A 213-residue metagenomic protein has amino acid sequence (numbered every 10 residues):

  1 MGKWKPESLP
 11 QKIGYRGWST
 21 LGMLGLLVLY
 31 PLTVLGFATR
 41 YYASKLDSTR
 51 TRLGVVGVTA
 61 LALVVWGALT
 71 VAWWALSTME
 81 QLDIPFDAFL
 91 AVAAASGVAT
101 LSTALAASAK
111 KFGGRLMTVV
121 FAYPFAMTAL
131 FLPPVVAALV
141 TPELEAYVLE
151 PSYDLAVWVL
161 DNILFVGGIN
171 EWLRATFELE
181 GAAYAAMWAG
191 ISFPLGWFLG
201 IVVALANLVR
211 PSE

Functional and structural regions predicted by a protein language model:
M1-T100: Transmembrane alpha-helical insertion/packing segments
R16-T20, L24, D87-F89, T141 (+3 more regions): Extracellular/lumenal glycan-associated context and N-glycosylation machinery
Y30-S44, A182-S212: Transmembrane alpha-helical segments in integral membrane proteins
T59-G67, T128, A189-W197: Alpha-helical transmembrane spans of integral membrane proteins, capturing the lipid-embedded, hydrophobic core of TM
S96-A104, P194-L195, L199-I201: Hydrophobic core segments of alpha-helical transmembrane domains in multi-pass integral membrane proteins
V98-T141: Cytoplasmic juxtamembrane interface segments
A137-I169: Juxtamembrane non-transmembrane "cap" segments at the membrane-aqueous interface of multi-pass membrane proteins
N162-L195: Hydrophobic alpha-helical transmembrane segments
